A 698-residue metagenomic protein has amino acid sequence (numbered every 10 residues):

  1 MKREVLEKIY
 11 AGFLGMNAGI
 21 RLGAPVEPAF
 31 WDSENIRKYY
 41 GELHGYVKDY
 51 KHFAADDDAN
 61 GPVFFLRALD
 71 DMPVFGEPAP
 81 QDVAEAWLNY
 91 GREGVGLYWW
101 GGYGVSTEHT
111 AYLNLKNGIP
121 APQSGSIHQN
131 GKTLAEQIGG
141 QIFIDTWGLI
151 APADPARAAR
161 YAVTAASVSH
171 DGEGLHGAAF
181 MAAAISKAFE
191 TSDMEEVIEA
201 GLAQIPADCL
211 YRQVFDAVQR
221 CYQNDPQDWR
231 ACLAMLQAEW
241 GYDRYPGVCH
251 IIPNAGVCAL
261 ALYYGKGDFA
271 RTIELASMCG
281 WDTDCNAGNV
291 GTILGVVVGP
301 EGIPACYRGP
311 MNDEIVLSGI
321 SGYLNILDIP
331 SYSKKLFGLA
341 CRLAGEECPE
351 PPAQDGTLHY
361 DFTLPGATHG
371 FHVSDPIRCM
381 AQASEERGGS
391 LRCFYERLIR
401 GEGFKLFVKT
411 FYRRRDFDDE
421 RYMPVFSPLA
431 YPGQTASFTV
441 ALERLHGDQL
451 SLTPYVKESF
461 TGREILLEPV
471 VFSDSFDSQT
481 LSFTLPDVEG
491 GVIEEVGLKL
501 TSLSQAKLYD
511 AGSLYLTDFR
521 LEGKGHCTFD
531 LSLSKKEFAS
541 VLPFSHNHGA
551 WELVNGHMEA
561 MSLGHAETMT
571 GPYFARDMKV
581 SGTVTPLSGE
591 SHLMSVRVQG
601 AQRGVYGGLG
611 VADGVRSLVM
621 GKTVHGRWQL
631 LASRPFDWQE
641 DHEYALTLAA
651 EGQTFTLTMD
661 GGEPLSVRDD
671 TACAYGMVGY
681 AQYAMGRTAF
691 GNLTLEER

Functional and structural regions predicted by a protein language model:
M1-E468, G491-E494, S502-L533, M578 (+1 more regions): Structured, active/binding-site neighborhoods that engage oxygen-rich ligands
V257, T480-L481: Well-ordered alpha-helical segments embedded in enzymatic catalytic cores
H359-D361, I377, V470-T480, V492-R698: Extracellular glycan-recognition regions
F483-E489: Short, hydrophobic beta-strand segments
